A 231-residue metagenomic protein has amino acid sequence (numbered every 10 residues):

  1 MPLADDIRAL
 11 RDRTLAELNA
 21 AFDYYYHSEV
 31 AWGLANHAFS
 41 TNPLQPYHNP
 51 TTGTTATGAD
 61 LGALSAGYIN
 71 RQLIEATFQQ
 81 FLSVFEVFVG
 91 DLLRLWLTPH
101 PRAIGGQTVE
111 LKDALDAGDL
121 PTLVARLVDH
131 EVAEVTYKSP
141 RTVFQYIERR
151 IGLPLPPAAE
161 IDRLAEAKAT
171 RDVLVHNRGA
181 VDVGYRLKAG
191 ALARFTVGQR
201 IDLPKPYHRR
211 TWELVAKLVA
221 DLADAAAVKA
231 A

Functional and structural regions predicted by a protein language model:
M1-T52, A56-T57, V132, N177-A231: Polyanionic, low-complexity intrinsically disordered segments
P50-T170: Helix-loop junctions and short alpha-helical segments
I161-R186: Histidine-centered, metal-coordinating catalytic motifs and their short helical/loop contexts
